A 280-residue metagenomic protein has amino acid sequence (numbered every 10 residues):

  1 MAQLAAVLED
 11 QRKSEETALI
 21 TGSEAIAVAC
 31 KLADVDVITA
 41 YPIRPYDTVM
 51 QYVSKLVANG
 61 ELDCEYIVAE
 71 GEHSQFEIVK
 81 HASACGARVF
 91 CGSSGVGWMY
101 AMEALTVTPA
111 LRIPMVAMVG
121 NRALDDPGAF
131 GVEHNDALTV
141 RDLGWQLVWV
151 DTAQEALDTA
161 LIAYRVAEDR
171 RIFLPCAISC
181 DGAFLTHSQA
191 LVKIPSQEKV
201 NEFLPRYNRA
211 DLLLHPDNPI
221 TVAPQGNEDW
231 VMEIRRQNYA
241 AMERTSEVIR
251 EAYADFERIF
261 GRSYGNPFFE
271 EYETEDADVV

Functional and structural regions predicted by a protein language model:
M1-T139, G144-W145, L161-I162, D181: Thiamine diphosphate
E15-I20, W149, A153, M242 (+1 more regions): Short acidic-aromatic active-site loops that bind/stabilize oxyanions
T39, A177-S179, V280: Structured core elements
T48, E155-D158, E247, E251: Generic recognition of stable, solvent-exposed alpha-helical segments in well-folded globular domains
Q146-W149, Q154-I194: Conserved anion/nucleotide-ligand pocket segment
C176-E270: Conformationally flexible catalytic loops at phosphate/diphosphate-handling active centers
T274-V279: A short, charged/proline- and glycine-enriched loop that marks the coil->beta-strand transition at the N-terminal
